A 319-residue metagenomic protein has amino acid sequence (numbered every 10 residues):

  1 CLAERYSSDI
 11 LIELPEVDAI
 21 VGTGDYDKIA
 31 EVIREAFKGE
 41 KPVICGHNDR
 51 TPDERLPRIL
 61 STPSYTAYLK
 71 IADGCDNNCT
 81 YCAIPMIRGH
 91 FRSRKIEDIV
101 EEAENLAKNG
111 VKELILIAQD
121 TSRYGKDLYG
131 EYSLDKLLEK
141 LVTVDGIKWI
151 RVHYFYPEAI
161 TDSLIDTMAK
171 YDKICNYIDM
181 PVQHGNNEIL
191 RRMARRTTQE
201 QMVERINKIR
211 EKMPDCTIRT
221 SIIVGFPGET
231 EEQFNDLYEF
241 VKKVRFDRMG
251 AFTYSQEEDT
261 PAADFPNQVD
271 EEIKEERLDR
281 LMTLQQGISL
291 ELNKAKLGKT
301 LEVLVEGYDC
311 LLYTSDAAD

Functional and structural regions predicted by a protein language model:
L2-Y124, S163, I178, Q201-E211 (+6 more regions): Proteins enriched for Cys/Gly/acidic motifs involved in redox and nucleic-acid/cofactor modification
R5, K108-E231: Conserved SAM/AdoMet-binding glycine-rich loop
L14-T23, D135-I147, D172-C175, D236-R248: Structural recognition of alpha->loop->beta junctions
F37-G39, Y132-L134, M168-A169, L237 (+1 more regions): Short, hinge-like loop/turn segments at secondary-structure boundaries
G125-V142, G146, R192-R196, Q256-G287: Radical SAM enzyme [4Fe-4S]-AdoMet core and its adjacent flexible, acidic and glycine-rich loops/tails across
M180, S221, V241, M249 (+1 more regions): Hydrophobic, well-ordered secondary-structure elements that form the walls of internal hydrophobic environments
L297-D309: Structural detector for short beta-strands of small beta-barrel domains
Y313-D319: Conserved small/polar residues in nucleotide/adenosyl-binding loops
